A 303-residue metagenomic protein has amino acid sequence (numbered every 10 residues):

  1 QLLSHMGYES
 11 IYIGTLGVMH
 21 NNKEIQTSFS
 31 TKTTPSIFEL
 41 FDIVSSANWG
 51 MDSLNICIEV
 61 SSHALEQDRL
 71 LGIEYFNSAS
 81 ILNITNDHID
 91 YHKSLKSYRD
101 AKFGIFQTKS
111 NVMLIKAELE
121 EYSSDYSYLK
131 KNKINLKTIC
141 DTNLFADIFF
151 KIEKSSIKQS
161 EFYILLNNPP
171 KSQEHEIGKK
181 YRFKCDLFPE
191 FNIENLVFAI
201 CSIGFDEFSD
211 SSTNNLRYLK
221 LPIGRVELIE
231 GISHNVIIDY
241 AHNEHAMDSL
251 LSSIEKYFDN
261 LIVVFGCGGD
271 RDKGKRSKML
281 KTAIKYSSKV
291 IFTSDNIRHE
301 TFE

Functional and structural regions predicted by a protein language model:
Q1: Glycine-rich phosphate-binding P-loop
G7-N21, I58: Short beta-strand-centered segment that lines the nucleotide-binding/catalytic pocket of NTP-utilizing
I13, E59, L82, Y98 (+5 more regions): Residue-level signal for inorganic ion chemistry
E24, S30-Y126, E244: Flexible active-site lid/hinge loop adjacent to a nucleotide/diphosphate and Mg2+-phosphate binding pocket
N48-G50, I58-I89, D125-R182, P222-E227: Extended acidic/charged loop-beta regions that coordinate divalent cations and stabilize anionic phosphate/carboxylate
G72, H175-K289: Nucleotide phosphate-binding/pyrophosphate-handling subdomain across enzymes that bind or process nucleotide phosphates
F76, K109-S110, K133, F258 (+1 more regions): Short, well-ordered alpha-helix to beta-strand connector turns
S80, L114-E118, V264-G266, S288-N296: Short internal beta-strands
